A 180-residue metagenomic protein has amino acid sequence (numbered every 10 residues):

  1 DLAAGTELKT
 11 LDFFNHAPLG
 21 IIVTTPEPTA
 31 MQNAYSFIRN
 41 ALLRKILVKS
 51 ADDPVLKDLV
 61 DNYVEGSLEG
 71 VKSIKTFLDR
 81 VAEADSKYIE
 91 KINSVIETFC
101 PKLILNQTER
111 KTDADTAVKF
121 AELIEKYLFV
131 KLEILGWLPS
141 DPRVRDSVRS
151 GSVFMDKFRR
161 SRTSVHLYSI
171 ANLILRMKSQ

Functional and structural regions predicted by a protein language model:
D1, A34, L138, L167: Residue-level signature of catalytic and energy-coupling elements of molecular machines, predominantly ATP/GTP-dependent
A3-E133: Conserved catalytic-core segment of NTP-binding enzymes
Q107, E125-V153: Beta-strand-loop-alpha "switch" segments that mediate conformational coupling across diverse proteins
K131, R145-Q180: NTP-binding/hydrolysis catalytic cores, primarily Walker-type P-loop NTPases
